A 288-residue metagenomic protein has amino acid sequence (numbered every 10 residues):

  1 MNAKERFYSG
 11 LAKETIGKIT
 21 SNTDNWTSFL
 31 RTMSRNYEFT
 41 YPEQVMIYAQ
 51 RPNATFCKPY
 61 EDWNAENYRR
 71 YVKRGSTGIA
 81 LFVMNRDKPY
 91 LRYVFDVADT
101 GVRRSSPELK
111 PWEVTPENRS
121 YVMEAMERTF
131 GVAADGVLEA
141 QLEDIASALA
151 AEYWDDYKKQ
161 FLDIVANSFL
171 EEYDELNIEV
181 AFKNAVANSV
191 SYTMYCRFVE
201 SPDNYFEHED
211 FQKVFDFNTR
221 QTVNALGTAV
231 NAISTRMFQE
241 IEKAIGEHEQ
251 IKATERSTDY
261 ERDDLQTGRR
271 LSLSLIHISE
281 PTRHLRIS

Functional and structural regions predicted by a protein language model:
M1-S272, S279: N-terminal accessory/interface modules of nucleic-acid-binding and processing proteins
I276-I287: Single conserved hydrophobic/aromatic residue that forms the stacking wall/gate of nucleotide- or nucleobase-binding
